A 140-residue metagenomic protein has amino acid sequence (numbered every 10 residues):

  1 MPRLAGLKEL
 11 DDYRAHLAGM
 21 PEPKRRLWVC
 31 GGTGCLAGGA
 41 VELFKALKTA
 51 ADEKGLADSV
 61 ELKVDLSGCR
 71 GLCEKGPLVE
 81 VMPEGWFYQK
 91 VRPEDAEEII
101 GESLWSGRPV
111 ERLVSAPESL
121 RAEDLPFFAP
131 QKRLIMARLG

Functional and structural regions predicted by a protein language model:
M1-G140: Feature of Fe-S/electron-transfer and energy-metabolism proteins that preferentially highlights extended coupling
